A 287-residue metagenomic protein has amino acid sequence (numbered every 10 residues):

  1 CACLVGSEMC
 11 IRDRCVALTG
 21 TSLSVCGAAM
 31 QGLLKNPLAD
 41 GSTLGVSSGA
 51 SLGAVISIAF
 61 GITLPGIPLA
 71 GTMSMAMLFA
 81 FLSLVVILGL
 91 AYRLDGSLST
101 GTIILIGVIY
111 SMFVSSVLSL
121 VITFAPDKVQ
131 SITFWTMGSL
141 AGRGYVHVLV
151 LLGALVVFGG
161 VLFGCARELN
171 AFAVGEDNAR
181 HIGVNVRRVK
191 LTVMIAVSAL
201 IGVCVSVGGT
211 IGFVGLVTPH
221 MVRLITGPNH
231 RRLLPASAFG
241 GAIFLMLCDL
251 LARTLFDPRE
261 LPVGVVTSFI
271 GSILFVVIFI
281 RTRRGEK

Functional and structural regions predicted by a protein language model:
A2-G6: Positively charged, low-complexity/disordered segments
S7-K287: Alpha-helical transmembrane segments in inner-membrane proteins
